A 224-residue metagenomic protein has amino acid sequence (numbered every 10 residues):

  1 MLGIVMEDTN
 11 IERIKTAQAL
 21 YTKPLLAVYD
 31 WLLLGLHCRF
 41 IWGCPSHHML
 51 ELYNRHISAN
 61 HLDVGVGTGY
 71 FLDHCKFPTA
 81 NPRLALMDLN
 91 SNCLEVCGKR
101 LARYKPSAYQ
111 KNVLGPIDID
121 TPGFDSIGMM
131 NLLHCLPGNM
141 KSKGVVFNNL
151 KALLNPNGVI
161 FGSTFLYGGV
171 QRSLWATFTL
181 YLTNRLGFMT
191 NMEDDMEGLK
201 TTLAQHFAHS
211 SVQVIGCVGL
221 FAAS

Functional and structural regions predicted by a protein language model:
L2-H56, Y70: Conserved class I S-adenosyl-L-methionine
N60-P116: Class I SAM-dependent methyltransferase SAM/SAH-binding core
I117-I127: A short acidic, Gly/Pro-enriched loop at the edge of an enzyme's catalytic core that lines a small-molecule cofactor
M130-H134: Residues lining the SAM
L136-N149: A short, conserved alpha-helix within the catalytic core of class I
L154-I160: Short glycine-dipeptide loop
F161-V212: C-terminal alpha-helical "lid/dimerization" subdomain adjacent to the S-adenosyl-L-methionine
H206-S224: Core SAM-dependent methyltransferase catalytic element
